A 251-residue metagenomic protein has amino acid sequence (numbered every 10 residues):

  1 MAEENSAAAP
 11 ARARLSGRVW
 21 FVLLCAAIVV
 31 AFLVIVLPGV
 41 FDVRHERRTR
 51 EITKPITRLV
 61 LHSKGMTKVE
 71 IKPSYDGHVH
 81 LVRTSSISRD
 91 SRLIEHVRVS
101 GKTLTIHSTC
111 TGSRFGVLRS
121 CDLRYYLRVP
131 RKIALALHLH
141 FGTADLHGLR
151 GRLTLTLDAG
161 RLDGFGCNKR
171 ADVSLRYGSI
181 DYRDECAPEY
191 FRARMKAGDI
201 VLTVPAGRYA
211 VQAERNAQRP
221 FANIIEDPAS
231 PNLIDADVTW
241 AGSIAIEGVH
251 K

Functional and structural regions predicted by a protein language model:
M1-L15: N-terminal Lys/Arg-rich, disordered targeting/topogenic segments
G17-P38: Hydrophobic membrane-insertion alpha-helices, especially the h-region of bacterial N-terminal signal peptides
P38-T103, R124-R128, A134, L146-G148 (+4 more regions): Short linear S-[DN]-x-LW-Φ motif typified by the pepsin-like aspartic protease active-site region
G65, S85-I87, G112, R131 (+6 more regions): Beta-strand elements of well-folded, non-transmembrane domains
G77-H78, G112-S113, E189, Y209: Short, surface-exposed beta-strand-loop junctions and turns on beta-sheet-rich folds
V99-G101, L157, M195: Generic beta-strand structural signal
T103-P188: Non-cytosolic head/periplasmic domains of membrane-anchored proteins
F165-K251: Short, surface-exposed interaction patches in beta-rich subdomains that mediate adhesion/assembly near membranes
